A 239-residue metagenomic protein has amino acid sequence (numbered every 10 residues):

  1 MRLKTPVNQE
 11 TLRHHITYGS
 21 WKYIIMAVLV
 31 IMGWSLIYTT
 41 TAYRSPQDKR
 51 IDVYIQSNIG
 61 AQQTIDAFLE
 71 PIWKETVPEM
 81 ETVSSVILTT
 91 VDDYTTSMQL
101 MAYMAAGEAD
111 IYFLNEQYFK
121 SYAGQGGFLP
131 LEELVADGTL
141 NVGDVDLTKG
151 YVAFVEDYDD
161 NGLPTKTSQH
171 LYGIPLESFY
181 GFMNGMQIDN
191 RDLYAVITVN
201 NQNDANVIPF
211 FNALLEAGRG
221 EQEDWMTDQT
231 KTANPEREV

Functional and structural regions predicted by a protein language model:
M1-H14: N-terminal Lys/Arg-rich, disordered targeting/topogenic segments
T5-P6, M26, V199-V239: Extracellular/periplasmic juxtamembrane helices and adjacent flexible linkers that interface with membrane partners
G19-T40: Hydrophobic membrane-insertion alpha-helices, especially the h-region of bacterial N-terminal signal peptides
S45-E116: Early extracytoplasmic/lumenal segment of secretory-pathway proteins
T95-P164: Extracytoplasmic "Venus flytrap"/periplasmic binding protein-like
Q169-Q187: Non-catalytic, usually N-terminal nucleic-acid engagement modules in DNA/RNA processing proteins
Q187-N203: A bilobed periplasmic-binding-protein/Venus flytrap-type ligand-binding module shared by bacterial periplasmic
